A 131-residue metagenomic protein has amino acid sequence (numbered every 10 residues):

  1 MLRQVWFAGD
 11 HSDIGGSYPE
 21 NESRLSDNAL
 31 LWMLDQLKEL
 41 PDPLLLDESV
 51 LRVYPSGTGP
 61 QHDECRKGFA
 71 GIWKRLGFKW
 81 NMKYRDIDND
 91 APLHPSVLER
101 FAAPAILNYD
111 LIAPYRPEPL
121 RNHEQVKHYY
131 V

Functional and structural regions predicted by a protein language model:
M1-V131: Active-site- or binding-pocket-proximal scaffold segments within functional domains
